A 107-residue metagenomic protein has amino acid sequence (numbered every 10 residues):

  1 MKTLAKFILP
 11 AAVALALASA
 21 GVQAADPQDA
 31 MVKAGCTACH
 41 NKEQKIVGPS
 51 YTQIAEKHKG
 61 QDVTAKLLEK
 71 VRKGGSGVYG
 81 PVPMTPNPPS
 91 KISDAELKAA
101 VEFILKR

Functional and structural regions predicted by a protein language model:
M1-A11: Bacterial N-terminal signal peptides that target proteins for export
L17-A24: Sec/Tat signal peptide C-region and signal peptidase I cleavage site
V32, N41-K73: Gly/Gly-Pro-rich "capping" loops immediately C-terminal to redox-active cysteine motifs in periplasmic/lumenal
G35-K42, A100: The canonical Cys-X-X-Cys-His
V47-E56, R72-A99: Axial heme c-ligation environment in periplasmic c-type cytochrome domains
A100-R107: Aromatic- and Gly/Pro-enriched helix-to-coil junctions and flexible linker segments
